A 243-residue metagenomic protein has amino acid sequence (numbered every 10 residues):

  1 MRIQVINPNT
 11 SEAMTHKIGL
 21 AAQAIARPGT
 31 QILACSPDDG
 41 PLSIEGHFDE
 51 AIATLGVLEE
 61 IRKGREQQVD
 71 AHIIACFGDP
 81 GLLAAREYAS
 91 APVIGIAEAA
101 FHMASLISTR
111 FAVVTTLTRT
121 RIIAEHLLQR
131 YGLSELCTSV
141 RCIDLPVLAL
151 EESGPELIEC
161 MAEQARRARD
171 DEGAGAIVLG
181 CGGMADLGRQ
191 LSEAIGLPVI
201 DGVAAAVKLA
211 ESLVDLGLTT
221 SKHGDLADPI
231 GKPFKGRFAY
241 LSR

Functional and structural regions predicted by a protein language model:
R2-I25: N-terminal beta1-alpha1 ligand-phosphate binding loop
V5, E66-C76, G173-C181: Periplasmic-binding protein-like
A13, S105-C142, E156-E159, S212-R243: Short, glycine-/small-residue-rich phosphate/pyrophosphate-handling segment
L33-L58, L148-S153: N-terminal beta-loop-helix "entrance" segment that forms/cooperates in small-molecule cofactor or anionic ligand
A51-Q68, E159-G173: Short, well-structured alpha-helical segments in soluble
R86-S108, Q190-V207: Short, acidic/small-residue loops that bind anionic groups at enzyme active sites
I122-C181, L187: Active-site rim beta-loop-alpha module in soluble metabolic enzymes
L145, I200-T219: Short, flexible loop segments at boundaries between secondary-structure elements
